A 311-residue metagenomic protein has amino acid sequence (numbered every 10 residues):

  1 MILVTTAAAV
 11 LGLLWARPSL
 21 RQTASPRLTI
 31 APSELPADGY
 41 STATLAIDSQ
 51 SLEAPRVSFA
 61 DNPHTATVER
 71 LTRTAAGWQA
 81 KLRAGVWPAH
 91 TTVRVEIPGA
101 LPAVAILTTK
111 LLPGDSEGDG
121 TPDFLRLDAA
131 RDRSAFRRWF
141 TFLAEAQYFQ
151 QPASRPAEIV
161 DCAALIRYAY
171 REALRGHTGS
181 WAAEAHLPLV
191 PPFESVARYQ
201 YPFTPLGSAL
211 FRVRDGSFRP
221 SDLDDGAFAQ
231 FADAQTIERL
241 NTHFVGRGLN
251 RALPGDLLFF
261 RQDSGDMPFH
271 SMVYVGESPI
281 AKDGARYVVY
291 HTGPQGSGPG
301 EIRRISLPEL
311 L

Functional and structural regions predicted by a protein language model:
I2-W15: Hydrophobic membrane-insertion alpha-helices, especially the h-region of bacterial N-terminal signal peptides
G12-A46, Q50, V104-G114: Short S/T/G/P-enriched beta-strand
G39-L45, V86-V93: Short, solvent-exposed loop/turn segments enriched in Ser/Thr/Gly
S51-R70: Change to "...patches in solvent-exposed regions of secreted, membrane-anchored, or virion-exposed structural
R56-V57, P88-G99: Short, aromatic- and glycine-rich surface loops/edge beta-strands on solvent-exposed regions
L71, A76-A89: Extracellular/luminal low-complexity segments enriched in Ser/Thr/Pro
L111-G226: N-terminal capping segments
V190-S297: ...with weaker cross-activation on analogous glycine-rich loops/strands in unrelated enzymes
